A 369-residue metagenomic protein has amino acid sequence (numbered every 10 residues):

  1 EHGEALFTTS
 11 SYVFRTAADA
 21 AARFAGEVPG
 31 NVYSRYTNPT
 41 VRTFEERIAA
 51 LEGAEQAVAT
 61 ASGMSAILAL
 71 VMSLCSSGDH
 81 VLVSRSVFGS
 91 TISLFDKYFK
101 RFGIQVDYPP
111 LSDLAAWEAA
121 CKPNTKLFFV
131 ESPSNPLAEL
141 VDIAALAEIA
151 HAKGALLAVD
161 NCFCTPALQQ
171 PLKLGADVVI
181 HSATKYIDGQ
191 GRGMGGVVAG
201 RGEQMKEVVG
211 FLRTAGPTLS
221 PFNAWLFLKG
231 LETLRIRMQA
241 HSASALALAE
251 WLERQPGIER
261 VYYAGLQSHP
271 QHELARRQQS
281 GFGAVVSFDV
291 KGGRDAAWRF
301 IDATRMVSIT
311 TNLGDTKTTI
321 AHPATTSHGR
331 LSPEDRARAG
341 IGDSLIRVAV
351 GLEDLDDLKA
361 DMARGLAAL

Functional and structural regions predicted by a protein language model:
E1-F7: Short conserved active-site loop signatures built around small residues
H2, V13, P39, A199 (+3 more regions): Positively charged, small/polar-rich N-terminal and surface patches that mediate targeting and assembly and bind
F14-L68, S90-K97: Conserved N-terminal alpha-helix of the aminotransferase class I/II PLP-enzyme fold
L51, L252-P256, T304: Acidic-histidine catalytic/liganding microenvironments
Q56-G257, Y262: Conserved PLP-enzyme active-site core in the AAT-like
D96-K97, Q105-V106, A119, R237 (+1 more regions): PLP-dependent enzyme catalytic core of the Aspartate aminotransferase-like
G216-P217, T304-N312, G365-L369: A common structural junction motif
I258-I346, V350: Conserved C-terminal alpha-helix-loop-beta "cap" of PLP-dependent enzymes that closes/shapes the active-site mouth
